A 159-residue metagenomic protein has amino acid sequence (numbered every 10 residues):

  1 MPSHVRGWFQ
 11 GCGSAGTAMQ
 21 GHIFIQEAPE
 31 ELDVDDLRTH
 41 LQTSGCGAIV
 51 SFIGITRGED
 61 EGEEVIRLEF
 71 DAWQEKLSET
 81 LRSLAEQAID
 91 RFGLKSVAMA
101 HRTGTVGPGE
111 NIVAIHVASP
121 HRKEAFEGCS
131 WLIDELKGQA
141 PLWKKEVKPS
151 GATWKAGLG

Functional and structural regions predicted by a protein language model:
G16-I112, A118-G159: N-terminal, polar/charged subdomain of small-to-medium soluble alpha/beta proteins
